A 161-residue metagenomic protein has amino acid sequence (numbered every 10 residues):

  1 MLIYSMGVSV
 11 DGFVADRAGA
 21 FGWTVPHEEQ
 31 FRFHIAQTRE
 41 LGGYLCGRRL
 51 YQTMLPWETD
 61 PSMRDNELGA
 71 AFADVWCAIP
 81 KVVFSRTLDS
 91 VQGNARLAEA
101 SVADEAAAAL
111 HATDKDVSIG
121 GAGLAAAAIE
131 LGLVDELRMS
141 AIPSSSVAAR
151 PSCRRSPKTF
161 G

Functional and structural regions predicted by a protein language model:
M1-G161: Enzymes that bind and transform nitrogen-containing heteroaromatic metabolites
